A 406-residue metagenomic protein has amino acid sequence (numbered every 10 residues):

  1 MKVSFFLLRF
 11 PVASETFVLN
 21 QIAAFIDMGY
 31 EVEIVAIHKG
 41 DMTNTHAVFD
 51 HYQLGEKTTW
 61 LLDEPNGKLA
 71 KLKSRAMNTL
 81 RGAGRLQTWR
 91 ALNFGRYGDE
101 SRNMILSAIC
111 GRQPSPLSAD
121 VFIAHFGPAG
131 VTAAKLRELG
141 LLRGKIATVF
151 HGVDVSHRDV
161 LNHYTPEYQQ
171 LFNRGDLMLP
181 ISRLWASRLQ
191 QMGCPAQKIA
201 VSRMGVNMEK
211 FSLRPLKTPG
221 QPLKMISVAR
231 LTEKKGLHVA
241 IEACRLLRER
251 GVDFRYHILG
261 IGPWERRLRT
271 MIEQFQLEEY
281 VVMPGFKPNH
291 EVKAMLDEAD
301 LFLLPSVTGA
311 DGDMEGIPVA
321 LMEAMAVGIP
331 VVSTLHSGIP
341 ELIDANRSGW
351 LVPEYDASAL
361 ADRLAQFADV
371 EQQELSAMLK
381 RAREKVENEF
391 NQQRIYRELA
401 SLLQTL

Functional and structural regions predicted by a protein language model:
S4, L179, K217-K235, I241-C244 (+2 more regions): Conserved donor-binding/catalytic core segment of Leloir-type glycosyltransferases
T16, L223-L246, V252, P263-T270 (+3 more regions): A conserved mid-protein helix/loop that constitutes part of the nucleotide-sugar donor-binding site
A47, R158-N162, Q190, V206-Q221: Acidic anion/phosphate-binding donor-loop and adjacent secondary structure in glycosyltransferase catalytic cores
L184, G205: Carbohydrate-associated surface elements
R267-H290: Nucleotide-activated donor-binding/catalytic signature segment of Leloir-type glycosyltransferases, i.e., the conserved
D297-G312, I329: Acidic donor-binding loop of glycosyltransferase active sites
L321-A326, P330-S333, I343: Short hydrophobic beta-strand element within catalytic cores of glycosyltransferases and related nucleotide-activated
A345-N346, W350-A357, Q366-Q372: Conserved acidic donor-binding segment of nucleotide-sugar-dependent glycosyltransferases
